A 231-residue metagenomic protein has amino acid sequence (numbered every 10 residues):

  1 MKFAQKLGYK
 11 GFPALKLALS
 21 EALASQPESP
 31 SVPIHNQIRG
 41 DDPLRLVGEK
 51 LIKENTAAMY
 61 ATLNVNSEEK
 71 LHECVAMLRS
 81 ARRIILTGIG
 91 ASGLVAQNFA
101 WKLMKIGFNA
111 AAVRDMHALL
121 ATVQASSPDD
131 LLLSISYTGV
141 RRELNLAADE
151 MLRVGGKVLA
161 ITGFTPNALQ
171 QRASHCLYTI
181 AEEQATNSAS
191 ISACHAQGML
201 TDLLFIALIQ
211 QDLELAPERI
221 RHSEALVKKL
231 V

Functional and structural regions predicted by a protein language model:
M1-E69: HTH-adjacent hinge/linker in prokaryotic transcriptional regulators
K10, L46, K50, E54 (+7 more regions): Conserved active-site and cofactor/substrate-binding residues in soluble primary-metabolism enzymes
A18, A22, M77, H222-S223: Short acidic/histidine-centered micro-motifs embedded in hydrophobic/aromatic stretches that mark compact functional
A58, S67-R82: Glycine-rich beta-alpha loop segments
A76-M199, L203-D212: Glycine-rich phosphate-binding loops that contact phosphosugars or nucleotide phosphates
E214-V231: A short, charged, Gly/Pro-tolerant segment at domain boundaries
